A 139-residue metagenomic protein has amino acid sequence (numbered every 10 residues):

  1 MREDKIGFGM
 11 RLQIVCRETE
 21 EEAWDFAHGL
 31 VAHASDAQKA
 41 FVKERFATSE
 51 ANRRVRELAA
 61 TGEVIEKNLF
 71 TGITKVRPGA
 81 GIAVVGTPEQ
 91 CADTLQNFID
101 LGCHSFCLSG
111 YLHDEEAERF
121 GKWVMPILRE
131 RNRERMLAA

Functional and structural regions predicted by a protein language model:
M1-D100, R129-A139: An alpha-helical appendage that flanks or caps ligand/catalytic pockets
G110: Short secondary-structure boundary segments
H113-E134: C-terminal helical cap(s) of enzyme catalytic domains, especially alpha/beta-barrels
